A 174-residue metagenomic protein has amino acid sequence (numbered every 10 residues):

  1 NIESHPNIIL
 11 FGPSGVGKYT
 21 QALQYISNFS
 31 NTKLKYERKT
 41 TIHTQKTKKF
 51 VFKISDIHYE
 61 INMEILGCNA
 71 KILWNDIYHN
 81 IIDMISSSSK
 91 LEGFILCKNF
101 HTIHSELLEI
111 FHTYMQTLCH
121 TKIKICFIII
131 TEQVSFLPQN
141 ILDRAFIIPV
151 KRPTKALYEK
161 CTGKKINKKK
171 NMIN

Functional and structural regions predicted by a protein language model:
N1-F100, E106-I110, C119-I129, Q139-I141 (+1 more regions): P-loop/Walker A NTP-binding region and its immediately flanking N-terminal helices in P-loop NTPase folds
N99, I128-V134, K151-P153: A short beta-strand-to-loop transition that corresponds to the Sensor-1 phosphate-sensing loop of AAA+ P-loop ATPases
H104, V134-S135: Negatively charged, flexible loop motifs adjacent to catalytic sites in prokaryotic signal transduction proteins
H112-Y114: Short, conserved "post-DEAD/DEAH" coupling segment immediately C-terminal to helicase motif II within the SF2/RecA-like
T117-H120, P153: Activation segment
I125, P138-A156: A short helix-turn-beta junction within AAA+ P-loop NTPase domains corresponding to the substrate/partner-engaging
V150-C161, K168-M172: Glycine- and acidic-residue-rich phosphate-binding/metal-coordinating active-site segment common to enzymes that handle
